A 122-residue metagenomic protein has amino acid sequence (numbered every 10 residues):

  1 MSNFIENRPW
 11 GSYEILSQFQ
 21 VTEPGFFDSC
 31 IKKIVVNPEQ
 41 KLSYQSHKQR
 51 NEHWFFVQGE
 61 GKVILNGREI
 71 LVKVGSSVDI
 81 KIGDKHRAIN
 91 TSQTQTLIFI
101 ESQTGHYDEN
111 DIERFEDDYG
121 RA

Functional and structural regions predicted by a protein language model:
S2-G11, R87-A122: Double-stranded beta-helix
S2-S46, R50: A short glycine-rich, His/Asp/Glu-containing loop-to-beta-strand
I34, H53, S76, H86-A88: Hydrophobic/aromatic beta-strand elements that line small-molecule binding cavities or substrate pockets in beta-rich
I34-N37, S46-V63, S102-G105: Short, conserved beta-strand element in jelly-roll/cupin
K41, H53, E60-K62, E69 (+2 more regions): Structural motif
K48, L65-G67, S92: A generic beta-sheet turn/junction motif
G67-K85: Short acidic-glycine-tyrosine-enriched beta hairpin
